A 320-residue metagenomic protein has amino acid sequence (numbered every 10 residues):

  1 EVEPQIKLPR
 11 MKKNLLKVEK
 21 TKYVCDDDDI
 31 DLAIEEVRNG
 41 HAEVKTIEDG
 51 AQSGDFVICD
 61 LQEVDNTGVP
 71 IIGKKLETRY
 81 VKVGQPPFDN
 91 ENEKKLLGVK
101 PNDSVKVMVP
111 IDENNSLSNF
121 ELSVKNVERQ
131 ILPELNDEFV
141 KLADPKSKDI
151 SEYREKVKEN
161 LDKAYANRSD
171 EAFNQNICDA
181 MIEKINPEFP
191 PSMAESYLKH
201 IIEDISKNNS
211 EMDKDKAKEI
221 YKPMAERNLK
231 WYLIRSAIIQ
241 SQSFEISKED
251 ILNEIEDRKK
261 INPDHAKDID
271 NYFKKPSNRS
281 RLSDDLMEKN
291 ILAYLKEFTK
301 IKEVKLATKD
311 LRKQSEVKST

Functional and structural regions predicted by a protein language model:
E1-T320: FKBP-type peptidyl-prolyl cis-trans isomerases
